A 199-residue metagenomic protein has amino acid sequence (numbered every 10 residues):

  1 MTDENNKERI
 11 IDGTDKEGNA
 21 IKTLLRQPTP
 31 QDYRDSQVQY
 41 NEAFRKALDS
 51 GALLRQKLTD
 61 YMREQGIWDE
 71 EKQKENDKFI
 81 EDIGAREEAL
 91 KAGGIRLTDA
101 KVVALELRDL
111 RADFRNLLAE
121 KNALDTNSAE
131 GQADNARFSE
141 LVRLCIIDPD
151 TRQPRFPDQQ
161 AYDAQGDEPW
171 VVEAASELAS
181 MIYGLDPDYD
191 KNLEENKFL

Functional and structural regions predicted by a protein language model:
M1-K22, D32-Y33, K101-V102, L107-D109 (+1 more regions): Charged interaction scaffolds used for protein-protein
M1-N127: Short N-terminal mixed-charge amphipathic segments
S36, S50, D113, S128 (+4 more regions): Generic serine detector
F44-A47, G51, R143, Q159 (+1 more regions): Interface-prone segments of viral and bacterial extracellular assemblies
R115-P154: Charged, long alpha-helical segments
